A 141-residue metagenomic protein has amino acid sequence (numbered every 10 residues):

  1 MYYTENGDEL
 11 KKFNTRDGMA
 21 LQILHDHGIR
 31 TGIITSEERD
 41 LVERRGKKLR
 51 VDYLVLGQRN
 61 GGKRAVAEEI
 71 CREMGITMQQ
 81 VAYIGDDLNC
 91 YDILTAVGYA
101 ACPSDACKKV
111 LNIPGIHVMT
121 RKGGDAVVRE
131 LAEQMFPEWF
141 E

Functional and structural regions predicted by a protein language model:
M1-R30: Active-site neighborhood of HAD-like aspartate-dependent phosphohydrolases
Y3-G7, N14, L49, Y53 (+1 more regions): Mg2+-dependent phosphoryl-transfer enzymes with acidic/Ser/Thr/Gly-rich catalytic loops
E9, I34, E38, D87: Gly/Ser/Thr-rich beta-alpha loop segments that engage phosphate groups in nucleotides
K12-R16, E37-L41, S104-D105: Short hydrophobic/aromatic-rich motifs at helix boundaries and adjacent loops
L21-R45, L56-Q58, L94: Substrate-recognition element of Asp-dependent hydrolases with the DxDx(T/V) motif
